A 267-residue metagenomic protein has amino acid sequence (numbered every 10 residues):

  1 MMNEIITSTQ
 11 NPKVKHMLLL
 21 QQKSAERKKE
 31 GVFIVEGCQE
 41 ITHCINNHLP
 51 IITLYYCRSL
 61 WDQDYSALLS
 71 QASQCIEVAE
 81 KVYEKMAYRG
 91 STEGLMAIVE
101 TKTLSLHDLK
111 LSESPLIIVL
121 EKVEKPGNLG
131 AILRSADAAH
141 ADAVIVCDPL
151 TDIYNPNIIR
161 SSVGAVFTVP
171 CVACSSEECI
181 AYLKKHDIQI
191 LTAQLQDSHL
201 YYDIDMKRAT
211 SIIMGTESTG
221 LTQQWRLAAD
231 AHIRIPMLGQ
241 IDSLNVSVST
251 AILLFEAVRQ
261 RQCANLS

Functional and structural regions predicted by a protein language model:
M1-D62, L150-T151: Boundary-proximal intrinsically disordered activation/regulatory segments immediately upstream of a helical core
G37, E124-A131, N245-S249: Amphipathic alpha-helical repeat scaffolds
N46, A79, T103-D197: RNA substrate-binding interface of SAM-dependent RNA methyltransferases
D62-A72: Short, aromatic/basic amphipathic alpha-helical patches
S73-V99: Glycine/small-residue-rich loop that forms an oxyanion/phosphate-binding "nest" at active or ligand-binding sites
A138-A139, I153, I158-A165, Q223 (+1 more regions): Structured adenosyl-cofactor binding patch, chiefly the S-adenosyl-L-methionine
L191-I241: Active-site/ligand-binding-proximal alpha/beta "capping" segment
